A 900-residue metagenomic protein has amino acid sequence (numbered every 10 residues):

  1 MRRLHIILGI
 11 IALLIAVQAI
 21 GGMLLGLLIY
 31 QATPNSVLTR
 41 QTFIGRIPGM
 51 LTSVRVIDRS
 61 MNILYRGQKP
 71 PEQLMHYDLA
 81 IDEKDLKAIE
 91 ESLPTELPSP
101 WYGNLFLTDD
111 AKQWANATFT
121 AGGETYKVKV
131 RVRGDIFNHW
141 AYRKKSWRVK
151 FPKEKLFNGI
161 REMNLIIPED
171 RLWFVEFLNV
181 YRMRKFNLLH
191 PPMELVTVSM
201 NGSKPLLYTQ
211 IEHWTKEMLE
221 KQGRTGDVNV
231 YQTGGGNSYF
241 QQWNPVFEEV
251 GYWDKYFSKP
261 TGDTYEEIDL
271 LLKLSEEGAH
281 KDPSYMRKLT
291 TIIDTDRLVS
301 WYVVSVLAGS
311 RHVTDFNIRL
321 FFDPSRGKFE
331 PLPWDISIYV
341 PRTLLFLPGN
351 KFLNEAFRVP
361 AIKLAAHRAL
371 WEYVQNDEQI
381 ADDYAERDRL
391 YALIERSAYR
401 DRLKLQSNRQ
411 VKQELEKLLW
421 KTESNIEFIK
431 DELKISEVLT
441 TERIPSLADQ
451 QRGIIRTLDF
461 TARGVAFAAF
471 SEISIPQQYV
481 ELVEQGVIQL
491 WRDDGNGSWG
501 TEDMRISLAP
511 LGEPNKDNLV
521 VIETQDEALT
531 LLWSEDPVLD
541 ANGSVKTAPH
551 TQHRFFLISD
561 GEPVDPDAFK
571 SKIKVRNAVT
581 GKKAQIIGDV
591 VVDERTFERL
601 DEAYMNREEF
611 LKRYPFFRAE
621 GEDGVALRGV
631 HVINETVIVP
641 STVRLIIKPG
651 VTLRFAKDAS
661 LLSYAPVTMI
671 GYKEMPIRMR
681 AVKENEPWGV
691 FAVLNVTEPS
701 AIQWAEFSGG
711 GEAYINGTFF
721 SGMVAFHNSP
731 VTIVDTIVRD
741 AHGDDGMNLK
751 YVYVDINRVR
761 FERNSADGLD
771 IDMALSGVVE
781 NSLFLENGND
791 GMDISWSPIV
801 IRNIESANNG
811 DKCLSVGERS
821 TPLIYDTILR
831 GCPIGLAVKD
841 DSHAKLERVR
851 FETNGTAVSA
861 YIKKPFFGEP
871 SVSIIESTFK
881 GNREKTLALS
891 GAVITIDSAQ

Functional and structural regions predicted by a protein language model:
R2-G123, A381, A392-I587, E594 (+1 more regions): Regulatory N- and C-terminal appendages and interdomain linkers associated with kinase/kinase-like NTP transferase
Q113-E169, Q703: Conserved oxyanion/phosphate-binding beta-strand-loop segments in alpha/beta enzyme cores
T120-G122, S199, A626, V632: A general beta-strand register signal
N138, G262-D269, K273-T314, L320-F321 (+1 more regions): Middle-to-C-terminal accessory/interaction subdomains
K153, L188-P191, S203-S300: Internal "kinase-insert"/substrate-recognition segments embedded within catalytic cores of ATP-dependent enzymes
P168-S203: A conserved helix-loop-beta module that forms one wall/lid of the active-site cleft in ATP-utilizing catalytic domains
P191-T197, T314-F321: A short glycine-rich, hydrophobically flanked beta-strand micro-motif that places a catalytic Asp/Glu for divalent metal
E484, G497-Q900: Beta-strand/loop edge motif enriched in small/polar residues
